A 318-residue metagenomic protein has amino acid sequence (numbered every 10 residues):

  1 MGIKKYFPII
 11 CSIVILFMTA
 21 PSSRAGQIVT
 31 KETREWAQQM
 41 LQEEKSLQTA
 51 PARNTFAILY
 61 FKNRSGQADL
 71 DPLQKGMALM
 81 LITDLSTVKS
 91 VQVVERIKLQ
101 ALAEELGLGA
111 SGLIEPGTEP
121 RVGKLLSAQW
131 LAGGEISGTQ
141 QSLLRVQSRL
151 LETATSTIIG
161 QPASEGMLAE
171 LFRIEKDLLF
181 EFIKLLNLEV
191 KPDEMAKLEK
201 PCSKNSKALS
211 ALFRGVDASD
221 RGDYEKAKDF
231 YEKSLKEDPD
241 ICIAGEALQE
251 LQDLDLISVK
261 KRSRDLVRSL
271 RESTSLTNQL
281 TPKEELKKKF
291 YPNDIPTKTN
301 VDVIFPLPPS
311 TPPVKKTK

Functional and structural regions predicted by a protein language model:
M1-I10: Bacterial N-terminal signal peptides that target proteins for export
I9-M18: Bacterial N-terminal signal peptides
A25-N54, Q141, A154, I158-K318: C-terminal/domain-edge helix-coil "capping" segments
T30-T33, K45-E119, L131-Q140, I159-G160 (+1 more regions): Short beta-strand->alpha-helix linker/helix-N-cap micro-motif that forms a surface specificity/interaction loop
K62-S65, L81-L85, K89, L126 (+6 more regions): Sec/Tat-exported extracytoplasmic proteins
G112-R149, A154, L251, S258: Surface-exposed short loop/turn segments
